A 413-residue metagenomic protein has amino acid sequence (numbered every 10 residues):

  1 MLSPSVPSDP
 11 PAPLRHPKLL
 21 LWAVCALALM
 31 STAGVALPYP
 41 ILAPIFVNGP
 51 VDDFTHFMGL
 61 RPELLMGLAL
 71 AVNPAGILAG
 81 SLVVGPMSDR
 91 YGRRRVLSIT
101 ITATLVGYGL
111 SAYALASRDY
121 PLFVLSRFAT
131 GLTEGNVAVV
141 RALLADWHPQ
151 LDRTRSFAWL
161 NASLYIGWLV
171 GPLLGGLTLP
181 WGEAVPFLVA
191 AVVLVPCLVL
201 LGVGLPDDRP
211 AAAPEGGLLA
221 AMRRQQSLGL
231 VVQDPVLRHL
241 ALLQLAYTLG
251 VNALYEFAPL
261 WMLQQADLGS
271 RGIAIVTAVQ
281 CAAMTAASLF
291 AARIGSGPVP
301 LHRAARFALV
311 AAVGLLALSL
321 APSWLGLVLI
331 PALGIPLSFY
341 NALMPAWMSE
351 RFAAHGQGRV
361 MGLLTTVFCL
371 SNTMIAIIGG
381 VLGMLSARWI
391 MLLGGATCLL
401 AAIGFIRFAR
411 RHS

Functional and structural regions predicted by a protein language model:
V6-P17, P206-A241: Juxtamembrane intracellular "pre-TM" segments in multi-pass secondary transporters
P40-E63, E256-G272: Short amphipathic helix-loop junctions that connect adjacent transmembrane helices in Major Facilitator Superfamily/SLC
G67-G85, A278-F290: Central cavity-lining transmembrane alpha-helices of secondary-active solute carriers, predominantly the Major
A79-G92, A287-P300, G383: Helix-to-loop junctions at the C-terminal end of transmembrane segments in multipass secondary transporters
R90-I101, S296-A308: Cytoplasmic membrane-interface "Motif A"-like loop-to-helix N-cap segments of 12-TM Major Facilitator Superfamily
T102-S117, V310-A321: C-terminal ends and interior cores of transmembrane alpha-helices in multi-pass membrane transporters/permeases
G107, Y120-G135, L325-F339: Hydrophobic core of transmembrane alpha-helices in multi-pass small-molecule transporters, especially MFS/SLC-type
S126-L164: Cytoplasmic helix-loop-helix junction between adjacent transmembrane helices in 12-TM secondary transporters
